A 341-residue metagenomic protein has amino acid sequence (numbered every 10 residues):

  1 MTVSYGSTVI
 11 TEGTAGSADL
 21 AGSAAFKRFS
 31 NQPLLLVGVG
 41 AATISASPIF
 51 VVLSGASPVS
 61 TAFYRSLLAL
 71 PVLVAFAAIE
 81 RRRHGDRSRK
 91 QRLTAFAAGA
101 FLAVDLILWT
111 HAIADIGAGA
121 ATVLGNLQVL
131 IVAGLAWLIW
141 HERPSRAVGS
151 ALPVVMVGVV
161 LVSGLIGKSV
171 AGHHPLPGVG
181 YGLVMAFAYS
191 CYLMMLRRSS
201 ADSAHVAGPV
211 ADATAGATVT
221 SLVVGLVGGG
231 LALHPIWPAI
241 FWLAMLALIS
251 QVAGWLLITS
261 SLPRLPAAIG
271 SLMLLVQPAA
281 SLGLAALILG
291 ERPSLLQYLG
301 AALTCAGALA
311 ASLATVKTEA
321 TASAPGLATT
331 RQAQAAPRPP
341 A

Functional and structural regions predicted by a protein language model:
M1-Y64, A97-A100, L108, V170-R198 (+2 more regions): Glycine-/small-residue-enriched transmembrane alpha-helix faces in small-molecule transporters and effluxers
Q32-L36, S60-F76, S150-V157, P177-V184 (+2 more regions): Hydrophobic alpha-helical transmembrane segments of multi-pass integral membrane proteins, especially transporters
L34, A41, A121-L127, L196-V219 (+1 more regions): Helix-helix packing/entry segments at the starts of transmembrane helices
T43-I44, E80-G125, A133, L161 (+1 more regions): Specific transmembrane alpha-helical segments of multi-pass solute transporters/efflux pumps, especially DMT/EamA
S45, V74, G99, A103 (+9 more regions): Hydrophobic/small/kink-forming positions within alpha-helical transmembrane segments of polytopic membrane proteins
A46-I49, A69-S88, M156-H173, G216-I240 (+2 more regions): Membrane-interface helix-cap regions at the ends of transmembrane helices in multi-pass membrane proteins
S60-P71, T110-V148, M185, A267-A286: Specific alpha-helical transmembrane segments that line the substrate/conduction pathway and gating interfaces
A77, L102, L135, P144-G167 (+3 more regions): Hydrophobic transmembrane alpha-helices of multi-pass small-molecule transport proteins
